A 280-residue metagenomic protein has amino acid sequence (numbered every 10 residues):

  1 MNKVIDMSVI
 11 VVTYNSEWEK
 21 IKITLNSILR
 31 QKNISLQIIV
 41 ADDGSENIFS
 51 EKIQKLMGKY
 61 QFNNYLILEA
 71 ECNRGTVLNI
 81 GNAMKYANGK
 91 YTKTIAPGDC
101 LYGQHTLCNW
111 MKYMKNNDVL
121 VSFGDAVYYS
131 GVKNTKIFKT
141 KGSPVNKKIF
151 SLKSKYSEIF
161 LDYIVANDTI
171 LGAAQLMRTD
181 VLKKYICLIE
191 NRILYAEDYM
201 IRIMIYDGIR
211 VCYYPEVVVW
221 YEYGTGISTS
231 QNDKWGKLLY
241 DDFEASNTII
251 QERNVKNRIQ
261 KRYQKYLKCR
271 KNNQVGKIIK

Functional and structural regions predicted by a protein language model:
V4-S8, L29-V40, N63-Y65: Short loop->beta transition adjacent to catalytic acidic/histidine clusters or analogous donor-positioning motifs
S16-R30: Short, well-formed alpha-helical segments that are part of the catalytic scaffolds of diverse glycosyltransferases
D42-I53, C72, A96: A conserved acidic beta->alpha catalytic loop
A70-A87: Glycine-rich, basic loop-to-helix element that forms the pyrophosphate-binding segment of sugar-nucleotide handling
R74, D99-L101, A126: Acidic metal-phosphate-binding loop of nucleotide-sugar-dependent transferases
G89-C100: Short beta-strand-to-loop acidic/aromatic patch adjacent to the donor-nucleotide binding site
H105-T140: Conserved donor NDP-sugar-binding/catalytic core segment of glycosyltransferases
P144-N232: Conserved nucleotide-sugar donor-binding catalytic segment
